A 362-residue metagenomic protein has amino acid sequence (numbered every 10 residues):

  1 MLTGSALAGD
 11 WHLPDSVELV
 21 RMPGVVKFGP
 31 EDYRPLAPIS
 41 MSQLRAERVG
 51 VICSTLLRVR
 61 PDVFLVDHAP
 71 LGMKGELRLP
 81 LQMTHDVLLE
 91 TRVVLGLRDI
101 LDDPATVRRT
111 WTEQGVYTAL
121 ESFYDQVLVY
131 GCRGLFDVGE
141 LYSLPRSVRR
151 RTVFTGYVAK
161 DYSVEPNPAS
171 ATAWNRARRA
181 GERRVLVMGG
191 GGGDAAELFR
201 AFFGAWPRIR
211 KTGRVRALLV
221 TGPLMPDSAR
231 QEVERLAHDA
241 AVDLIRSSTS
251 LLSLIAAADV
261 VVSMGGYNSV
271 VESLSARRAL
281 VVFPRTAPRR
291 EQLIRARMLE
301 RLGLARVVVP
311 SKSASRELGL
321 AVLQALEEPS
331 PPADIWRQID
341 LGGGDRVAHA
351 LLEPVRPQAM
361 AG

Functional and structural regions predicted by a protein language model:
M1-Q43, E47-V49, P223: Conserved nucleotide-sugar phosphate-binding/catalytic loop shared by glycosyltransferases and other
R34-K74: Conserved nucleotide-sugar donor-binding subdomain of glycosyltransferases
R58-R60, S122-F123, A256-A257, S275: Alpha-helix C-terminal capping/helix-to-coil transition sites in glycosyltransferase folds
L81-F154: Active-site-proximal region of nucleotide-activated glycan assembly enzymes, centered on histidine/acidic-rich loops
S143-L144, Y157-V260, S311-K312: Donor-nucleotide binding loops and adjacent catalytic segments primarily of GT-B fold Leloir glycosyltransferases
S250-I294: A donor-sugar binding/catalytic signature common to diverse glycosyltransferases and related nucleotide-sugar
A287-A321: Change "using UDP/GDP/dTDP sugars" to "using nucleotide sugars
L320-G362: C-terminal amphipathic helix plus adjacent low-complexity, charged tail appended to glycosyltransferase catalytic
